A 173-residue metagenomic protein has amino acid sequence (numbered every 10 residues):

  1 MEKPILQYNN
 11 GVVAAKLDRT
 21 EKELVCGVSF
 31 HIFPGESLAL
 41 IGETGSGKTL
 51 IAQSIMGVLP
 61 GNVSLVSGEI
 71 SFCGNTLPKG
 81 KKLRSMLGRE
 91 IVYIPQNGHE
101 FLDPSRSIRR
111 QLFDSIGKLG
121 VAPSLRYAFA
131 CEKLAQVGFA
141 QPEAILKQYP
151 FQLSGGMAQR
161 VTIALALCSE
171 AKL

Functional and structural regions predicted by a protein language model:
I41-E43: The feature captures the beta-strand-to-loop junction immediately N-terminal to the Walker
S64, T76-V92, K118: ABC ATPase NBD coupling module
N97, P104-K118, F129: Q-loop/switch helix immediately C-terminal to the Walker
L125-A144: Conserved ABC ATPase "signature" region
Q148-L153, M157: Conserved ABC ATPase signature
C168-K172: A short, proline-enriched helix->beta-strand linker immediately N-terminal to the Walker B motif in ABC-type P-loop
